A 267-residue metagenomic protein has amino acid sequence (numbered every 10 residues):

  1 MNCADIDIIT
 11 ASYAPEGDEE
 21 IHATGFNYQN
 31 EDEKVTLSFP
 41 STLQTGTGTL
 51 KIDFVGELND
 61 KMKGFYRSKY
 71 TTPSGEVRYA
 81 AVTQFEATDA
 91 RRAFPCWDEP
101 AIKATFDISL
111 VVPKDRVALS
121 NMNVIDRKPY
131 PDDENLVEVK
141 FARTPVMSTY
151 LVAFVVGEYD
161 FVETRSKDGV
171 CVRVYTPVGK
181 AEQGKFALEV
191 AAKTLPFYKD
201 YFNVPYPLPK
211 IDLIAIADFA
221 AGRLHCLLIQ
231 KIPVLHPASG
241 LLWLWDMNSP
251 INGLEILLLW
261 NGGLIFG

Functional and structural regions predicted by a protein language model:
M1-N2, R67-K69, N123-K128: Short Gly/aromatic-enriched secondary-structure transition segments
C3-T72, D133: A surface-exposed beta-strand-loop module
Y28-E31, T71-Y79, L136, Y150-V152: Propeptide (latency) domains of metzincin metalloproteases
L43, L235, L259-G263: Short, polar/flexible loop-turn hinges at active-site or ligand-entry regions and domain interfaces
N59-K61, A220-R223, L259: Secretory-pathway/luminal and periplasmic proteins that interact with or process carbohydrate-rich
T83-A90, P95-D246: Hydrophobic helix-coil surface modules that form long, contiguous segments used for peptide/substrate interaction
P207-I211, G262-G267: Short, well-structured active-site flanking segments
S249-F266: Catalytic Zn2+-binding segment of zinc metalloproteases
